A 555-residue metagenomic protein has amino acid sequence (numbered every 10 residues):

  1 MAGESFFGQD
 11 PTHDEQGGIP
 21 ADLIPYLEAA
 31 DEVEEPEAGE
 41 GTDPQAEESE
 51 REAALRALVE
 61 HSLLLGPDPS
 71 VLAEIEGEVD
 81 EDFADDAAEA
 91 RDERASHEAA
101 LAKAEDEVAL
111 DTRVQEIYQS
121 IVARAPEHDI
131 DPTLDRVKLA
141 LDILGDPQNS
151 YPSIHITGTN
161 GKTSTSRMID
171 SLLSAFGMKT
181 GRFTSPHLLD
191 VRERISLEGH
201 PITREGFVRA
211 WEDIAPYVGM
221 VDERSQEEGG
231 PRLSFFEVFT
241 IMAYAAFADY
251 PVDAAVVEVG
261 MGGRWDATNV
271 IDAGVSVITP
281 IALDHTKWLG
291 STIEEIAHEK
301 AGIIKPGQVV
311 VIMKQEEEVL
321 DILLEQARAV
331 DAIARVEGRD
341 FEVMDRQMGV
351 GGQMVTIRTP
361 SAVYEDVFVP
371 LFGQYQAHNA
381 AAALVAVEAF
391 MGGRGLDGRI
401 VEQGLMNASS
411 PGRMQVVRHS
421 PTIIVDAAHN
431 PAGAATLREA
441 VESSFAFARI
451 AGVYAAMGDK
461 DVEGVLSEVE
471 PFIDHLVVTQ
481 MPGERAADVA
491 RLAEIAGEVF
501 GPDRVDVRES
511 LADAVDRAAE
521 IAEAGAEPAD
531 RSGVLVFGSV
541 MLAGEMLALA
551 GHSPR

Functional and structural regions predicted by a protein language model:
M1-G158, T165-F176, F183, E223-G230: Short functional linear segments
D10-T12, G17-E34, G39-H61, G66-L72 (+4 more regions): Acidic, Mg2+-coordinating active-site environments of NTP-dependent enzymes
L134, K138-N149, A175-I271, K287 (+1 more regions): ATP-dependent carboxylate-amine ligase catalytic core
I169, R264-G274, L547-L549: Short Gly/Thr/Asp-enriched flexible loops that form oxyanion-binding sites at enzyme active sites
F183-P186, M313-K314, R328-M348, F368-Q374 (+6 more regions): Beta-strand->loop->alpha-helix junctions that form or flank phosphate-binding loops in nucleotide-handling enzymes
A254-V257, D266-V277, I281-H285, E295 (+1 more regions): Nucleotide phosphate-binding/pyrophosphate-handling subdomain across enzymes that bind or process nucleotide phosphates
E316-Q326, D331, V350-G351, T422-I424 (+2 more regions): C-terminal helical cap/extension that packs against the catalytic core of soluble nucleotide-cofactor enzymes
S539: Active-site-proximal loop/hinge segments that shape catalytic or ion-binding/gating pockets
